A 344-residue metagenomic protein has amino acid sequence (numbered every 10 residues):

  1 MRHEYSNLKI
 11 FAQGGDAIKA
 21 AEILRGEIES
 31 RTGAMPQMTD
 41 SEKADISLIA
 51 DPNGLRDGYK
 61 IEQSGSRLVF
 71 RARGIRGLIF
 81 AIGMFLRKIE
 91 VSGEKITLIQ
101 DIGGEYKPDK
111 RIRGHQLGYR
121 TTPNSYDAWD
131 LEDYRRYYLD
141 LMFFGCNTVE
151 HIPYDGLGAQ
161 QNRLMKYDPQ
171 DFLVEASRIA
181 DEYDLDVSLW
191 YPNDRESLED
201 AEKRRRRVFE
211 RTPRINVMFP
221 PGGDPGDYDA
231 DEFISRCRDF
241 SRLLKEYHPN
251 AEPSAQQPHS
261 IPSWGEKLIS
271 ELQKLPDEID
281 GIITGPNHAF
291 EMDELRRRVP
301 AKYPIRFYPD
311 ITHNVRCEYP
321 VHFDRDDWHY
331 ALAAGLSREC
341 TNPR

Functional and structural regions predicted by a protein language model:
M1-K110: Contiguous, structured surface segment used for ligand recognition
I10-D16, V69-R71, P123-D127, R163-L164 (+1 more regions): Second-shell loop/turn segments in exported
I23-A34, F85-K88, D140, F144 (+3 more regions): Structured segments of extracytoplasmic/periplasmic soluble domains in secreted or envelope-associated proteins
A34, C146, Y183-L185: Short glycine/serine/threonine/alanine-rich loop segments
E90-G93, A159, R163-D171, E175-S177 (+2 more regions): Catalytic-core regions of glycoside hydrolase
I102-Y126, P192-N193: N-terminal small/glycine-rich loop or linker at the start of catalytic domains across soluble metabolic enzymes
G118-D133, D194-D200, Y319-P320: Active-site mouth loops of central-metabolism enzymes
W129-D155: Catalytic domains of carbohydrate-active enzymes, especially glycoside hydrolases
